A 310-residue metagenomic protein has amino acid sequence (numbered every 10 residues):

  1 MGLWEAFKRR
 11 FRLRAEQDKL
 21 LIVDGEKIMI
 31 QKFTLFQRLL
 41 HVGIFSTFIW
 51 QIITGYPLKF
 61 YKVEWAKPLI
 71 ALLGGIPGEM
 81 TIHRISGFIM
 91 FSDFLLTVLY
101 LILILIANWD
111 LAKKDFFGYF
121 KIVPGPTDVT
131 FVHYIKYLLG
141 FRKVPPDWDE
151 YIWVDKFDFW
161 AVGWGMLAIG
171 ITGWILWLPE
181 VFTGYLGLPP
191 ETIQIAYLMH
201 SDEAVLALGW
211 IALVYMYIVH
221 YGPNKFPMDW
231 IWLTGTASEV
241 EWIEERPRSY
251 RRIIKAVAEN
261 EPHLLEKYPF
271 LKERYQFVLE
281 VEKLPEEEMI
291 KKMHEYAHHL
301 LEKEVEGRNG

Functional and structural regions predicted by a protein language model:
M1-G310: Membrane-embedded alpha-helical bundles that constitute the cytochrome b-like, heme-associated redox core of multi-pass
